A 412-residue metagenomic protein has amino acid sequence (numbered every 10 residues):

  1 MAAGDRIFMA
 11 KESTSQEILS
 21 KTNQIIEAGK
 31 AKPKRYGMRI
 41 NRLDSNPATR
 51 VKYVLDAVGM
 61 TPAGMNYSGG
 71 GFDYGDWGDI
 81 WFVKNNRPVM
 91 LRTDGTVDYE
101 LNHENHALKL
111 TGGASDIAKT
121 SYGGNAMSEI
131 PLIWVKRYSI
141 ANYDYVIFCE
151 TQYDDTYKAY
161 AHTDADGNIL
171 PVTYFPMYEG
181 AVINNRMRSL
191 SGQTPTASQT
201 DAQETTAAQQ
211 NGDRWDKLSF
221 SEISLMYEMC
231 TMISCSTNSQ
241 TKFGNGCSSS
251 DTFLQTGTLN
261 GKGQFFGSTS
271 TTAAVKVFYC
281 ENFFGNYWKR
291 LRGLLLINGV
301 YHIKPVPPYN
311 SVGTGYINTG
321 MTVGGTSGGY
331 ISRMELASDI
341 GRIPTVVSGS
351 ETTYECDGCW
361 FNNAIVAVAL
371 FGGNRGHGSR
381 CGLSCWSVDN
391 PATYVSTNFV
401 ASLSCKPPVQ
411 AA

Functional and structural regions predicted by a protein language model:
M1-E27: Short, low-complexity N-terminal tether/leader segments at secretion or assembly junctions of large, surface-exposed
N23-D155: N-terminal module-boundary/linker segments of secreted carbohydrate-active enzymes
D56, G64-N66, N125-G167, R214 (+1 more regions): Carbohydrate-recognition beta-sandwich/jelly-roll modules in extracellular/periplasmic carbohydrate-active proteins
I117, S121-G124, T151-F283: Short aromatic-cysteine micro-motif
E129-P131, Y174-P176, Y279-F284, S402-K406: Residues within well-ordered beta-strands of beta-sheet-rich folds
K136-A141, V182-M187, S379-R380: Short, solvent-exposed loop/turn elements at domain surfaces
E222-S224, N245-D251, Q255-N260, G267 (+2 more regions): C-terminal, surface-exposed recognition/capping segments
I297-P307: A short, polar/charged loop-to-alpha-helix boundary motif
